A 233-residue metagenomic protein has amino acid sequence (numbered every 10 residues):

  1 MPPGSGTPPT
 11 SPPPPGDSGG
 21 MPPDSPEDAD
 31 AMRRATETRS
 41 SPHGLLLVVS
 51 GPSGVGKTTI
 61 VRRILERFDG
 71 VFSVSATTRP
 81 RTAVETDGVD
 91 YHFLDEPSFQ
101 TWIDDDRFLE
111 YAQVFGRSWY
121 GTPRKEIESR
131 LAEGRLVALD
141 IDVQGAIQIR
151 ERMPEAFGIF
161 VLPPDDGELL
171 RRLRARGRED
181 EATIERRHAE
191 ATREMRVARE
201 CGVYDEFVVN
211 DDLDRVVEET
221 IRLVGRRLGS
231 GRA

Functional and structural regions predicted by a protein language model:
M1-L46: Extreme N-terminal, non-catalytic leader segments that precede Walker-type/kinase nucleotide-binding cores
S50-P52: P-loop (Walker A) phosphate-binding loop of NTP-binding proteins
K57: Conserved lysine of the Walker
E66-V74: Post-Walker A helix-loop "phosphate-sensing" segment adjacent to the P-loop in P-loop NTPases
T77-V137: ATP-dependent small-molecule kinase phosphotransfer cores that center on conserved nucleotide phosphate-binding segments
V137-D142, R152-A175: Conserved phosphate-donor/acceptor-positioning beta-strand/loop module used by diverse small-molecule
R178-R226: Small-molecule kinase domains that catalyze NTP-dependent phosphoryl transfer to phosphate-bearing small molecules
